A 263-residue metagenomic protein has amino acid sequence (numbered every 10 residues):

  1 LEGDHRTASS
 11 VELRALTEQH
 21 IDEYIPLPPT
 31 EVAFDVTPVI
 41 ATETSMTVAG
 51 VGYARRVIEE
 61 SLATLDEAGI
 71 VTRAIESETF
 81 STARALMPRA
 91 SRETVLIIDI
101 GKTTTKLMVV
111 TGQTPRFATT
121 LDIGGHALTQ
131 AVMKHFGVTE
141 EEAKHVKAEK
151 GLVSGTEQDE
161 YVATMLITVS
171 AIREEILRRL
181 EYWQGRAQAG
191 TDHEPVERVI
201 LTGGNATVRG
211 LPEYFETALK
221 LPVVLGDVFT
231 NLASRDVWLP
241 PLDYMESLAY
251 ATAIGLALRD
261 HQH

Functional and structural regions predicted by a protein language model:
L1-G3, A63, V109-T111, L121 (+1 more regions): Short amphipathic alpha-helical segments
L1-P88, V228-S234, T252: Active-site neighborhood for divalent-cation/phosphate handling
H20-I21, L65, L107, V132 (+3 more regions): Buried hydrophobic packing residues in well-ordered domains
A49, T94-I98, I200: Conserved beta-strand elements of the Class I
I58-T82, T114-T156: Glycine-rich phosphate-binding loop plus the immediately following alpha-helix
L65-E67, S91, F215-K220: Short, solvent-exposed amphipathic alpha-helical segments in soluble enzyme and RNA/protein-processing domains
L86-F117, G124-A127, V132: Gly/Thr-rich phosphate-binding beta-strand-loop-beta motif of the actin/hexokinase/Hsp70
G155-H263: Helical "lid/coupling" subdomains associated with nucleotide-phosphate turnover
